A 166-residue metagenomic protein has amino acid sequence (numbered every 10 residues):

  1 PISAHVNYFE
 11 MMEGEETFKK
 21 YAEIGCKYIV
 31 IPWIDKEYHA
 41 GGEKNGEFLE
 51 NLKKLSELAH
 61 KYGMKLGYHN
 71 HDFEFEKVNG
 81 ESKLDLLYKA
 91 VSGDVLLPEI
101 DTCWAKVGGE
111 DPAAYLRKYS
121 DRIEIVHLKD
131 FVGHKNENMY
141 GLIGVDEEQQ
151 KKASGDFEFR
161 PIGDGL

Functional and structural regions predicted by a protein language model:
I2-P98, K118: Active-site acidic/histidine proton-transfer and metal-coordination neighborhood in alpha/beta enzyme cores
V6-M12, I34-D35, C103-D111, L166: Short beta->alpha connector loops
H60-G163: Acidic/histidine-rich catalytic cores of soluble enzymes
